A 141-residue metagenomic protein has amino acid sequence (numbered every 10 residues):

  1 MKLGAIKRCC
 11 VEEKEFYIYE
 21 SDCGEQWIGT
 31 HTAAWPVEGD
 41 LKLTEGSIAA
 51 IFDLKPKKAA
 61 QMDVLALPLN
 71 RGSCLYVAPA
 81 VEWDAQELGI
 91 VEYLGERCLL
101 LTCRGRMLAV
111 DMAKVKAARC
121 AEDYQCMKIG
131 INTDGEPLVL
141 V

Functional and structural regions predicted by a protein language model:
M1-V141: DNA polymerase processivity clamps
